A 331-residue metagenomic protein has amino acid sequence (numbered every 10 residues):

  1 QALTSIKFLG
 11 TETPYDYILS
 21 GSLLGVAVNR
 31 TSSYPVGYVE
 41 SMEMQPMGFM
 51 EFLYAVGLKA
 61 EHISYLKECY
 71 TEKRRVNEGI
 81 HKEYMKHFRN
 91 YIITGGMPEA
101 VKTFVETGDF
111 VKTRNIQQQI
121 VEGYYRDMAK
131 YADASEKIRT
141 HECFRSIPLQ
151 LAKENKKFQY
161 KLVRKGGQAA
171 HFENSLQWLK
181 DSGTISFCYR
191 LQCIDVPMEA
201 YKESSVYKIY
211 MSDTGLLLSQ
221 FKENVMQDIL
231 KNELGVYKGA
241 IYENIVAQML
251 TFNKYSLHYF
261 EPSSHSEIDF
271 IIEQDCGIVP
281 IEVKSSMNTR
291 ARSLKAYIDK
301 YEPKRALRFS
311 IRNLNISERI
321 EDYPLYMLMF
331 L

Functional and structural regions predicted by a protein language model:
L3-G25, S33: Conserved catalytic/switch belt of AAA+ P-loop NTPases
P14-Y15, V36-E40, E302-R305: Short glycine-/polar-rich loops that comprise or flank the Walker A/P-loop and associated switch/sensor motifs
G21-S22, V28-A152: Interdomain motor-coupling "hinge/lid" segment immediately C-terminal to the ATP-binding subdomain of NTP-driven enzymes
L23-A27, P46-M50, Q192, L216-L217 (+1 more regions): Conserved nucleotide-binding/hydrolysis micro-motifs of P-loop NTPases
V39-S41, S317-F330: Active-site regions of enzymes building and remodeling cell-envelope glycoconjugates
M97, V101-I268, I272: Accessory nucleic acid-recognition modules appended to NTPase machines
V246, L250, I268-M287, A306: Conserved catalytic cores of phosphodiester-cleaving nucleases, focusing on short active-site segments
S285-Y323: Catalytic cores of nucleic-acid endonucleases
